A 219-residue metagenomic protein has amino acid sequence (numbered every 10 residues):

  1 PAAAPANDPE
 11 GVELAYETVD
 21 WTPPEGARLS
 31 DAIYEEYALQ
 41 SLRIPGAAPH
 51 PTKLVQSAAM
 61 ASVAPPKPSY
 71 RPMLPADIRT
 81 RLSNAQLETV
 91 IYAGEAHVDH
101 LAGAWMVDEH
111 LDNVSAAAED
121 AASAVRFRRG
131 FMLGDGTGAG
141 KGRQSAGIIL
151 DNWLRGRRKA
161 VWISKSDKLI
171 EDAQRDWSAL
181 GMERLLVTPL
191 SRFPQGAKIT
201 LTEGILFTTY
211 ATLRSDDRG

Functional and structural regions predicted by a protein language model:
P1-A6: Acidic, low-complexity intrinsically disordered tails
G11, Y16, W21-L29, A48-L82 (+4 more regions): SF2 helicase/translocase NTPase motor core, specifically the RecA-like lobe 1 inter-motif segment between Walker
S30-Q40: Eukaryotic nuclear, charge-biased low-complexity tracts
T80, E88, Y92: Walker A/P-loop-proximal flanking segment of P-loop NTPase domains
Y92-G103: Phosphate/ATP-binding catalytic cores across multiple sugar-kinase/actin-like superfamilies, primarily ASKHA
D135: The Walker A (P-loop) glycine that initiates the GxxxxGKT/S ATP-binding motif of P-loop NTPases
A139-D151: Motif I (Walker A/P-loop) of helicase-class P-loop NTPases
